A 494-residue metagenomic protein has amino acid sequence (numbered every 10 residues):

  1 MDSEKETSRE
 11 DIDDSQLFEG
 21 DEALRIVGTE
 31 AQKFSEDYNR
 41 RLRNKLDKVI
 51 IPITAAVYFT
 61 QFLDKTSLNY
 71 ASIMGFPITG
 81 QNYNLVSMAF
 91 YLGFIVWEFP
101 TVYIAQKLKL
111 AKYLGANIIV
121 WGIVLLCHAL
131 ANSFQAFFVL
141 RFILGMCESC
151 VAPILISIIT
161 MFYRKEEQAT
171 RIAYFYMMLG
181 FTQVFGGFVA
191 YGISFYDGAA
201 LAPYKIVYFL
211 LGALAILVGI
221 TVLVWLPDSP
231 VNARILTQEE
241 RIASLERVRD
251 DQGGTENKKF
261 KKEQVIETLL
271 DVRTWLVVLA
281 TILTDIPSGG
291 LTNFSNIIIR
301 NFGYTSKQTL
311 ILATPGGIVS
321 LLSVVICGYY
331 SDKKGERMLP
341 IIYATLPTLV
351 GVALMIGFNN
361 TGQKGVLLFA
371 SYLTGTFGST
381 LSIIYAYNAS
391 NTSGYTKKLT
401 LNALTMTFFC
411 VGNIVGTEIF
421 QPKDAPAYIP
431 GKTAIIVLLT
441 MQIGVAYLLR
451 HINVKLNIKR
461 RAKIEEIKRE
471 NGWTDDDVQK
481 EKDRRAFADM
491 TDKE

Functional and structural regions predicted by a protein language model:
M1-L63, N69, L223-G254, I429-E494: Intracellular terminal tails of multi-pass secondary transporters
D64, P100, L108-K109, L130-A136 (+6 more regions): Helix-breaking motifs and short loop linkers at transmembrane-helix boundaries and internal kinks in secondary membrane
L68-V96: Extracellular/periplasmic helix-loop-helix junction of adjacent transmembrane segments in MFS-like secondary
N69, E263-Y329, L381, Y385 (+1 more regions): Extracytoplasmic gate region of multi-pass secondary transporters
M88-Y103, T314-I326: Central cavity-lining transmembrane alpha-helices of secondary-active solute carriers, predominantly the Major
V96-Q135: Conserved MFS/SLC helix-loop-helix module at the cytosolic interface between two early adjacent transmembrane helices
A169-L201, F209-A215, N402-G416: Glycine-rich segments within core transmembrane alpha-helices of 12-TM secondary carriers
R337-I384: C-terminal transmembrane helical hairpin of 12-TM major facilitator-type secondary transporters
